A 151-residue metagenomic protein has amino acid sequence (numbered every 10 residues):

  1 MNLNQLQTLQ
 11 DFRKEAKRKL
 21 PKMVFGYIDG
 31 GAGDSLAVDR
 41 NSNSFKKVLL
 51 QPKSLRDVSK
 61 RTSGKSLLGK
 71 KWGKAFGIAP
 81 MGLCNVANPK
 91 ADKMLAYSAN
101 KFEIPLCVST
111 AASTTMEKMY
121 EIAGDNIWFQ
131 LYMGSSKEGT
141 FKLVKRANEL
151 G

Functional and structural regions predicted by a protein language model:
N2-G69: An N-cap/entry alpha-helix motif that binds or orients negatively charged groups
P21, I78, A99: Conserved, mostly hydrophobic/aromatic
F76-A79, I104-V108, I127-L131: Hydrophobic faces of well-ordered beta-strands that scaffold small-molecule active sites in alpha/beta enzyme cores
P80-V86: Glycine-rich phosphate/pyrophosphate-binding beta-alpha loops
A87-D92, V108-N126, M133-K142: Active-site-adjacent beta->alpha loops and helix N-cap segments on the catalytic face of soluble alpha/beta enzymes
K93-N100: Glycine-rich beta-alpha loop segments
N100, Y120, N148-G151: Non-catalytic positions within long, well-ordered alpha-helices that form the structural scaffold/packing of enzyme
Y132-M133, V144-L150: A generic, well-ordered mixed alpha/beta core segment in the N-terminal half of proteins
